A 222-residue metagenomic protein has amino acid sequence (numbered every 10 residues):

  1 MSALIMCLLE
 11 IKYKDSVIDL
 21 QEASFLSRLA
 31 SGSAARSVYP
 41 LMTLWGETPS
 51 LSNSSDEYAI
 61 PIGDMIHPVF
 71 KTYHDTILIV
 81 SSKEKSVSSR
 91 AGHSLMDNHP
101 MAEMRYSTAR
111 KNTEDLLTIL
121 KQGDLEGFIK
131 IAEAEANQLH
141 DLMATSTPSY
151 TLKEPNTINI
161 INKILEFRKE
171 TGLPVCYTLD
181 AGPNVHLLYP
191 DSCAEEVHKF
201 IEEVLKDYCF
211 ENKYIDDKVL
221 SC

Functional and structural regions predicted by a protein language model:
M1-T72: Gly/Ser-rich oxyanion-binding loop with an adjacent helix/lid that shapes the negatively charged ligand pocket
M65-C222: C-terminal nucleotide
